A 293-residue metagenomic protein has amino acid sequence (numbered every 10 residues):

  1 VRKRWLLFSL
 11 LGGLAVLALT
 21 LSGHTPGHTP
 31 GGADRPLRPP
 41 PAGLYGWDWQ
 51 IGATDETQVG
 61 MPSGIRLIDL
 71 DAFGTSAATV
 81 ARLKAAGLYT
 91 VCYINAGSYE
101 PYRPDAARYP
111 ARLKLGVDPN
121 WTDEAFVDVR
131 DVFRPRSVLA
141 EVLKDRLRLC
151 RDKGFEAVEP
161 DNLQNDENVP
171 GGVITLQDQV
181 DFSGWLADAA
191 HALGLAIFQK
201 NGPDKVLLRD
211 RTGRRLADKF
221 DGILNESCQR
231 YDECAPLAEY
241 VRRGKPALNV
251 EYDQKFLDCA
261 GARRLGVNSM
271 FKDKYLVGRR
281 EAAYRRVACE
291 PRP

Functional and structural regions predicted by a protein language model:
V1-L10: N-terminal Sec-pathway targeting helices
S9-L17: Core hydrophobic alpha-helical transmembrane segments of single-pass membrane proteins
L17-R35: C-terminal region of N-terminal signal peptides and the immediate post-cleavage residues of exported proteins
P30-P293: Glycan-processing catalytic domains of CAZymes
